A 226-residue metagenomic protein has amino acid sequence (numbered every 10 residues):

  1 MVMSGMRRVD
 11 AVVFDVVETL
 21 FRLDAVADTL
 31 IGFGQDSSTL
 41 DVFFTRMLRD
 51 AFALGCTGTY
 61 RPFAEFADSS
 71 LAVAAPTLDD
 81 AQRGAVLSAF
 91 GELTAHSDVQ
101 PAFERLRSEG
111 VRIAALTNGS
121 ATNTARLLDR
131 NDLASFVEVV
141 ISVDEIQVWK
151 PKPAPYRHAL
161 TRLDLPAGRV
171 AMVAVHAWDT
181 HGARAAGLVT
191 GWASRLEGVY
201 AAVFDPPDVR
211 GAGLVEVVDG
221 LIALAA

Functional and structural regions predicted by a protein language model:
V2-L48, A75: Active-site neighborhood of HAD-like aspartate-dependent phosphohydrolases
V2-V9, E104-R107, L116, S120-A121 (+1 more regions): Asp-based, Mg2+/Mn2+-dependent phosphohydrolase catalytic module
V26, T39-L40, Q82, L133-F136: Hydrophobic side chains within well-formed alpha-helices
D28-T29, V42, S69-V73, A85 (+4 more regions): Alpha-helical elements of Rossmann-like donor-binding domains used by nucleotide-donor carbohydrate transfer enzymes
L30, F44-M47, A67, V86-F90 (+1 more regions): Hydrophobic alpha-helical core bundles mediating ligand binding, dimerization, or RNAP-core interactions
S37, A51-A85: A metal-dependent, Asp-based hydrolase signature
A64-E65, R83-A115, A125, P153: Short, acidic loop-to-helix structural element flanking the phosphoryl-transfer center in phosphate-processing enzymes
